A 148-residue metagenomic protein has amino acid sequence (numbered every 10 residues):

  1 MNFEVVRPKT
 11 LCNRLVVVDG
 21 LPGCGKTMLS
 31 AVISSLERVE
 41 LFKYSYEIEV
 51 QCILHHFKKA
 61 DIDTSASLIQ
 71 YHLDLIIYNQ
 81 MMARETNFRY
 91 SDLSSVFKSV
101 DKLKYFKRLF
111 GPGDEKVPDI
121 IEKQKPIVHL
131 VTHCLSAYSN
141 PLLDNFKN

Functional and structural regions predicted by a protein language model:
M1-K9: Pre-Walker A adenine-sensing motif
T10, L21-G25, L130-A137: Short, glycine/acidic-rich beta->alpha junctions
C12-L15, P126: Pre-Walker A (Motif I) flank of P-loop NTPase domains
V18: Hydrophobic anchor at the beta1->P-loop junction of P-loop NTPases
C24-E40: A conserved segment at the C-terminal end of the G1
G25-T27, I48-C52, S136-S139: Short catalytic/ligand-binding loop motif for oxyanion handling, primarily in non-cytosolic enzymes, centered on
S45-H129: PAPS-dependent sulfation machinery
I127-N148: PAPS-dependent sulfotransferase catalytic domain
